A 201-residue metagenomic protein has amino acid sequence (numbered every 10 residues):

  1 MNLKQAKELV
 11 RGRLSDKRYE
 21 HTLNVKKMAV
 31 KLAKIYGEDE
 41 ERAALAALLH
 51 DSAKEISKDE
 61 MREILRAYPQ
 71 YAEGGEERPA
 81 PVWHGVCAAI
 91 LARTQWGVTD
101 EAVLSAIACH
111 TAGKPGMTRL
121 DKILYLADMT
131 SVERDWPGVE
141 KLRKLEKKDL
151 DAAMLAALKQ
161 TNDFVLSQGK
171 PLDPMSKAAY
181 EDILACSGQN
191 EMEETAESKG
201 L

Functional and structural regions predicted by a protein language model:
K7-G12, V30, I35-L158: Divalent metal-dependent catalytic cores for phosphoryl transfer on phosphate-bearing substrates
H21: N-terminal glycine-rich anion-binding loops that anchor highly charged ligand groups
D163-L201: Charged phosphate-binding loop/patch that engages nucleotide di/tri-phosphates or the phosphate backbone of nucleic
